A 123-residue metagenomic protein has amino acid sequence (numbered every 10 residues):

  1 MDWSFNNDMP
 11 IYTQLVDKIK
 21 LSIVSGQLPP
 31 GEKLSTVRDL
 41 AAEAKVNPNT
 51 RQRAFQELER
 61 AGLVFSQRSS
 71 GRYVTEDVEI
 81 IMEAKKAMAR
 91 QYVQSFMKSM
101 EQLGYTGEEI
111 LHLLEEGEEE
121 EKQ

Functional and structural regions predicted by a protein language model:
M1-K33, A87, Q91-Q123: Extreme N-terminal segment that seeds HTH/winged-HTH DNA-binding domains in transcriptional regulators
D8-Q14, V46-Q56, Q67-Y73: Short, mixed-charge, low-aromatic patches
V24, P29, R60, Q67-S69: Short glycine/serine/threonine-biased micro-segments
K33-F65: N-terminal helix-turn-helix
L34, S66-V74, V78-E79: Short, Lys/Arg-rich nucleic-acid/phosphate-binding segment
D39, V74-T75, E116-G117: Short secondary-structure capping/turn micro-motifs that flank functional sites
A44, V78-E79, E120-K122: Short secondary-structure transition/capping segments
I80-K85: Short, charged/polar, Gly/Pro-enriched secondary-structure boundary elements
